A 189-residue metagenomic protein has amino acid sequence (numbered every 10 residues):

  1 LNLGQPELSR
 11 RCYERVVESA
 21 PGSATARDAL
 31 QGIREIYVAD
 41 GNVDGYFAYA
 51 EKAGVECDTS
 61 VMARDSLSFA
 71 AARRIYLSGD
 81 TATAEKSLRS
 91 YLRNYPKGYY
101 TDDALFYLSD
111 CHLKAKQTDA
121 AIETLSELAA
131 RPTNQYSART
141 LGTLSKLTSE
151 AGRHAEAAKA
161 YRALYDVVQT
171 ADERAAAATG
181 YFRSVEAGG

Functional and structural regions predicted by a protein language model:
L1-G189: Acidic, polar-rich low-complexity tracts and alpha-helical solenoid repeat scaffolds
